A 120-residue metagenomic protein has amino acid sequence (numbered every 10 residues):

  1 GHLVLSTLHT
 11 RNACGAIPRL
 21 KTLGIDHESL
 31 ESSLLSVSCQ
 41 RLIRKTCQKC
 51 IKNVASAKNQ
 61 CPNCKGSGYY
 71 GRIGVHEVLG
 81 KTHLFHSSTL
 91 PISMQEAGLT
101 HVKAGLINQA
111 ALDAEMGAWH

Functional and structural regions predicted by a protein language model:
H2-H120: Short, flexible helix-loop junctions that flank or precede catalytic/ligand sites
